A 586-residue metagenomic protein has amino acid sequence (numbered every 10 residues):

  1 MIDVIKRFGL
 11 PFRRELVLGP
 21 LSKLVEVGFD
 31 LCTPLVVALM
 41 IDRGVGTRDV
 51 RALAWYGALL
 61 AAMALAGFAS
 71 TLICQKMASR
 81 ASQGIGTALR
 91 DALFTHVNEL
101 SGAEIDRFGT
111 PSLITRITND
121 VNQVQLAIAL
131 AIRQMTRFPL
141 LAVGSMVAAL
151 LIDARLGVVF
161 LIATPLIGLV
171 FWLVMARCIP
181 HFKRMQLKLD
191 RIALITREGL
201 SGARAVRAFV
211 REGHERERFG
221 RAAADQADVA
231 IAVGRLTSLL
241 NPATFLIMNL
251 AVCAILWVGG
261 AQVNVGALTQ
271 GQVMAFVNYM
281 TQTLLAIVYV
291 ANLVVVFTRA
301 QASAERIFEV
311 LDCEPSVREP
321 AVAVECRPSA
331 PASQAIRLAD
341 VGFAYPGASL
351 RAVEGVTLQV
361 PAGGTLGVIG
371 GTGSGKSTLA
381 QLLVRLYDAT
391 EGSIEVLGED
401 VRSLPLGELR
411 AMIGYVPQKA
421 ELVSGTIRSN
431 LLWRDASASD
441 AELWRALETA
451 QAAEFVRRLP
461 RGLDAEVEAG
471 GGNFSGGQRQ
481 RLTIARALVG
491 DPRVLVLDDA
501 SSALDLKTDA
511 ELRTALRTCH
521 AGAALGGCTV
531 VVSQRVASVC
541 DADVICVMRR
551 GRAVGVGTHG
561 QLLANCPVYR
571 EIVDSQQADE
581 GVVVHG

Functional and structural regions predicted by a protein language model:
M1-T33, V37, V45-L60, S70 (+14 more regions): Membrane-integrated ABC transporters
K6, L10-R14, E99-D106, N119-I128 (+9 more regions): An intracellular "coupling" helix at the cytosolic face of ABC transporter transmembrane type-1 domains
P11, E15-G28, L130-M185, W257-L268: Transmembrane helices of ABC transporter permease
L21-D42, M63-T110, I114, T118 (+7 more regions): Juxtamembrane helix-loop junctions of ABC transporter transmembrane domains
R48-W55, A148-I162, A232-E305, V310-L311: Helix-loop-helix
V97, F219, I307, L338-D340: Conserved catalytic Walker-motif region of ABC-type ATPase nucleotide-binding domains
R327-G586: ABC-type nucleotide-binding domain
